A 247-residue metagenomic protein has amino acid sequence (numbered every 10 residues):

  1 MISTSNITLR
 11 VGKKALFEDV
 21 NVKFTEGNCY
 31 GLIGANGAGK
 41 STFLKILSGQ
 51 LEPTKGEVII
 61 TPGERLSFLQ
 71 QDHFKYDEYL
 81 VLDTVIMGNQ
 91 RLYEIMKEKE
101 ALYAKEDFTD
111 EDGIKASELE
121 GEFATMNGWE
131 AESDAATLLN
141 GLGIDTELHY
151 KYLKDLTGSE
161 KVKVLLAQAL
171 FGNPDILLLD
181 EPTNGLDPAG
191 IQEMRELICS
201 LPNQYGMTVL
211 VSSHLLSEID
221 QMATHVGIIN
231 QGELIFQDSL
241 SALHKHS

Functional and structural regions predicted by a protein language model:
M1-L179: ABC ATP-binding cassette signature C-motif
A38, P188-G190: Helix N-cap at the start of a conserved alpha-helix in ABC-type nucleotide-binding domains
T183-N184, L216: Short loop immediately C-terminal to the Walker-B catalytic DE motif in ABC-type ATPase nucleotide-binding domains
R195-S247: ABC transporter nucleotide-binding domain
